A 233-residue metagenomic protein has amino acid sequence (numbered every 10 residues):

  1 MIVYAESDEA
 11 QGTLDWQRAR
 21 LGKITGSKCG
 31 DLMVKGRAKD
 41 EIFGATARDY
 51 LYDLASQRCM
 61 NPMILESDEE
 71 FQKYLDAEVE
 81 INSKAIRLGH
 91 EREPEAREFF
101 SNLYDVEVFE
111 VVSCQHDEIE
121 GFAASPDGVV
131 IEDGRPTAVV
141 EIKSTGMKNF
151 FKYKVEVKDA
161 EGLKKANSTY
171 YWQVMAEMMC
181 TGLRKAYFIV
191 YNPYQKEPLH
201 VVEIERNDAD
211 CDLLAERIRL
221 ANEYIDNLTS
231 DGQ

Functional and structural regions predicted by a protein language model:
M1, D40-I42, E95-F99, A186-N192: Intrinsically disordered, low-complexity boundary segments flanking structured domains
M1-E91, V157-K164: Charged, glycine-rich intrinsically disordered N-terminal tails and low-complexity linkers that flank
E6, D49, D76, E98 (+2 more regions): Homeobox/homeodomain signature
A45, I86-P94, N167, D208-C211 (+1 more regions): Generic detection of long, well-ordered alpha-helical segments
I86-V108: Acidic-basic catalytic patches of nuclease active cores, encompassing PD-(D/E)XK and other metal-cofactor nuclease
N102-P126, V130-D226: Nucleic-acid nuclease catalytic cores
I225-Q233: C-terminal domain-closing interface element
